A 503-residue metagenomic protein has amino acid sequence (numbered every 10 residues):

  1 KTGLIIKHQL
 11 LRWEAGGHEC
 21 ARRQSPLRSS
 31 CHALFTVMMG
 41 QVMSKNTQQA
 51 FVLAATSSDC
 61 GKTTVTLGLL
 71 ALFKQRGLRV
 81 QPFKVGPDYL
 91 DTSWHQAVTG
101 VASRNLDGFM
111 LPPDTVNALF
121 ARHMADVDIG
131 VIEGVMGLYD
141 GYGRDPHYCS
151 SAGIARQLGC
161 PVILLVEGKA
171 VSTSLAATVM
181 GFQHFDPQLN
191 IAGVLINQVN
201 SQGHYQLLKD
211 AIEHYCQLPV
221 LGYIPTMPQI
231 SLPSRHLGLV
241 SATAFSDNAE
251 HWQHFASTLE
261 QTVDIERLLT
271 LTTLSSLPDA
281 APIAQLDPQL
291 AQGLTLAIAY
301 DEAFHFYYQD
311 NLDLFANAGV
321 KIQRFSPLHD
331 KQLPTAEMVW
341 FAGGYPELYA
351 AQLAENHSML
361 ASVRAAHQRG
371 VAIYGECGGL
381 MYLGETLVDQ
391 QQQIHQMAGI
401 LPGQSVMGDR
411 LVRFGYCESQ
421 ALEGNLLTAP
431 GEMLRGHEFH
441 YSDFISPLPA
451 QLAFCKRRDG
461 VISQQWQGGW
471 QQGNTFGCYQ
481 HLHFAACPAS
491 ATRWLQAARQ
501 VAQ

Functional and structural regions predicted by a protein language model:
E19-A21, A33: Short hydrophobic alpha-helical segments enriched in small aliphatic residues
S44-L158, V162, V166-G193, Q202-Q206: ATP-dependent carboxylate-amine ligase catalytic core
A155, I265, Q289-Q292, F304-A316 (+4 more regions): C-terminal and late-domain segments of enzyme folds
S172-P288: Internal gly/pro-rich beta-alpha loop/helix module that stabilizes soluble enzyme cofactors or their anionic handles
L294-E355, A361-A366: Phosphate-binding active sites in nucleotide-utilizing proteins
P346-L426: Cysteine-nucleophile active-site neighborhood
